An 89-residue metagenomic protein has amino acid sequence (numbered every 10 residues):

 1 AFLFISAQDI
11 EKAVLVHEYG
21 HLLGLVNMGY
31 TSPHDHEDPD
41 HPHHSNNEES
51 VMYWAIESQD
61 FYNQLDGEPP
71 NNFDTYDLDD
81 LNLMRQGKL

Functional and structural regions predicted by a protein language model:
F2-L78: The catalytic-center signature of Zn2+-dependent metalloproteases
L78-L89: Pan-zinc metallopeptidase signature
